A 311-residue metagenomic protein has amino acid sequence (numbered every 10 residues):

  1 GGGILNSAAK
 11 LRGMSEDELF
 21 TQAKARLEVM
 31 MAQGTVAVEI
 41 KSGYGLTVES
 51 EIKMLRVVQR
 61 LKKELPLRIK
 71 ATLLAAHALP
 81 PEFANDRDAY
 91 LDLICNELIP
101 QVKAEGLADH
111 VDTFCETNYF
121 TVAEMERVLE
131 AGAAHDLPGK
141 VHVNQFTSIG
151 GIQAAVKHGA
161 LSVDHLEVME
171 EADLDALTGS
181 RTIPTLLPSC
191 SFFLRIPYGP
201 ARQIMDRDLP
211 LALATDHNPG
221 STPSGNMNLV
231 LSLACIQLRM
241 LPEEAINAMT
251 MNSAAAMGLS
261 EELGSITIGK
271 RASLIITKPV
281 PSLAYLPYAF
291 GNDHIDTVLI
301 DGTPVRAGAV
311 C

Functional and structural regions predicted by a protein language model:
G1: Active-site metal-coordination/substrate-binding segment of hydrolases, especially metallo-dependent peptidases
I4-K24, E28, V36-G150: Metal-coordinating catalytic core of metallo-dependent amide/deamination hydrolases
M31, C95, K103-A104, A133 (+3 more regions): Non-catalytic positions within long, well-ordered alpha-helices that form the structural scaffold/packing of enzyme
P138, S148-S265, T277-P279, L283 (+3 more regions): Active-site-adjacent C-terminal substructures of enzyme catalytic domains
G269-A272: Loop/turn positions that initiate beta-strands
V298: Short aromatic-centered micro-motifs
